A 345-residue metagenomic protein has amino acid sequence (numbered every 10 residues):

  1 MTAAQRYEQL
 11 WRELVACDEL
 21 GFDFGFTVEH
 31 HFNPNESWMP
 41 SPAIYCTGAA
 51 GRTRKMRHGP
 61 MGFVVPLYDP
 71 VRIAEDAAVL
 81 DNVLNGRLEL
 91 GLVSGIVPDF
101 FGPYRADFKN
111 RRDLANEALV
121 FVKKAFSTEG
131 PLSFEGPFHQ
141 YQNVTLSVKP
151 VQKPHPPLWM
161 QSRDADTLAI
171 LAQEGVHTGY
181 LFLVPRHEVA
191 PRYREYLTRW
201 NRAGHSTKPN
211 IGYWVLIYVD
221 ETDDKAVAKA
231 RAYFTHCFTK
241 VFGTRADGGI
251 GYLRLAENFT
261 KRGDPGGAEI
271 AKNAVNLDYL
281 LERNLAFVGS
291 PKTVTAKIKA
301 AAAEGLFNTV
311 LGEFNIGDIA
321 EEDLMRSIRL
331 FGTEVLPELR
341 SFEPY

Functional and structural regions predicted by a protein language model:
M1-Q5, P66-F134, T178, V184-R186 (+3 more regions): Flexible, glycine-rich active-site loops centered on histidine and acidic residues that chelate a metal or position
M1-R52, M56-R57, K153-P156: N-terminal beta1-alpha1-beta2 module of alpha/beta enzyme domains
M1-Y7, F63-V71, Q152-S162, Y218-D220 (+1 more regions): Active-site mouth loops of central-metabolism enzymes
D18-E19, C46-R54, A77, D81-R87 (+3 more regions): Acidic (Asp/Glu)-rich catalytic clusters
F24-G48, V64, I96, V184-R186 (+1 more regions): Glycine-rich, proline-tolerant flexible connector loops at the mouths of alpha/beta enzymes
G25-T27, H58-P60, L88-L92, L158-Q161 (+3 more regions): Hydrophobic faces of well-ordered beta-strands that scaffold small-molecule active sites in alpha/beta enzyme cores
E29, A49, L80, V122 (+7 more regions): Conserved, mostly hydrophobic/aromatic
K109-S147, H187-F307, R340-Y345: An alpha-helical appendage that flanks or caps ligand/catalytic pockets
